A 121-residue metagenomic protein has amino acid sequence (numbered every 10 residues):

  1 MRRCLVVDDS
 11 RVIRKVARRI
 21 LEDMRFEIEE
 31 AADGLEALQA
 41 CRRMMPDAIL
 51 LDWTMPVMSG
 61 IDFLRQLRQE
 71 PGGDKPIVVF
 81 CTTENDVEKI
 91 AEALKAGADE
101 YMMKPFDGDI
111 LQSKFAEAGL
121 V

Functional and structural regions predicted by a protein language model:
K15-D23: Charged docking surfaces used in two-component/phosphorelay signaling
R25-A32, A40: Short hydrophobic/Thr-rich beta-strand motif most characteristic of the beta2 strand and flanking loop of CheY-like
D33-E36, S59-R65: Acidic catalytic/metal-coordinating carboxylates
M44-L50: Active-site beta3 strand of CheY-like receiver
M55: Receiver (REC) domain active-site loop signature in two-component systems and cognate sites in sensor histidine kinases
D62, N85-E100, S113: Alpha4 helix (beta4-alpha4-beta5 surface) of REC/receiver domains from two-component response regulators
F106-F115: C-terminal output helix
